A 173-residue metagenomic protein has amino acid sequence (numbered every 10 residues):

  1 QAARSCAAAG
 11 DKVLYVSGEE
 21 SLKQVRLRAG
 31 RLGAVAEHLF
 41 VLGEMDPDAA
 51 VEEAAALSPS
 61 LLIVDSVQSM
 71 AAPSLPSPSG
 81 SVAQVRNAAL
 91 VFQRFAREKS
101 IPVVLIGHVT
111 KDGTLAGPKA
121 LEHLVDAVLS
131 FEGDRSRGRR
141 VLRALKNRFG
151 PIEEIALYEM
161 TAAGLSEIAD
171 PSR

Functional and structural regions predicted by a protein language model:
Q1-R94: Conserved inter-motif catalytic segment of the P-loop NTP-binding fold
D11, E37, K99, G138-R140 (+1 more regions): Residue-level signal for beta-strand positions within conserved beta-sheet cores that form or flank
E19-K23, R31-A34, M45-A49, V67-M70 (+6 more regions): Conserved nucleotide-binding/hydrolysis micro-motifs of P-loop NTPases
R26, P73-S74, T114-A116, R140-V141 (+1 more regions): Short glycine-/acidic-enriched loop or helix-start segments at secondary-structure transitions that form or flank
A29, T114-L124: Short regulatory helix/loop adjacent to the ATP-binding pocket of P-loop NTPases
A55-L62, Q68, L124-A127, G133-R173: Conserved P-loop NTPase
A72-S79, T110-K111, D170-R173: Short hinge/gating elements
A83-V104, H108, L124-R135: Substrate-engagement module of ASCE P-loop NTPases
